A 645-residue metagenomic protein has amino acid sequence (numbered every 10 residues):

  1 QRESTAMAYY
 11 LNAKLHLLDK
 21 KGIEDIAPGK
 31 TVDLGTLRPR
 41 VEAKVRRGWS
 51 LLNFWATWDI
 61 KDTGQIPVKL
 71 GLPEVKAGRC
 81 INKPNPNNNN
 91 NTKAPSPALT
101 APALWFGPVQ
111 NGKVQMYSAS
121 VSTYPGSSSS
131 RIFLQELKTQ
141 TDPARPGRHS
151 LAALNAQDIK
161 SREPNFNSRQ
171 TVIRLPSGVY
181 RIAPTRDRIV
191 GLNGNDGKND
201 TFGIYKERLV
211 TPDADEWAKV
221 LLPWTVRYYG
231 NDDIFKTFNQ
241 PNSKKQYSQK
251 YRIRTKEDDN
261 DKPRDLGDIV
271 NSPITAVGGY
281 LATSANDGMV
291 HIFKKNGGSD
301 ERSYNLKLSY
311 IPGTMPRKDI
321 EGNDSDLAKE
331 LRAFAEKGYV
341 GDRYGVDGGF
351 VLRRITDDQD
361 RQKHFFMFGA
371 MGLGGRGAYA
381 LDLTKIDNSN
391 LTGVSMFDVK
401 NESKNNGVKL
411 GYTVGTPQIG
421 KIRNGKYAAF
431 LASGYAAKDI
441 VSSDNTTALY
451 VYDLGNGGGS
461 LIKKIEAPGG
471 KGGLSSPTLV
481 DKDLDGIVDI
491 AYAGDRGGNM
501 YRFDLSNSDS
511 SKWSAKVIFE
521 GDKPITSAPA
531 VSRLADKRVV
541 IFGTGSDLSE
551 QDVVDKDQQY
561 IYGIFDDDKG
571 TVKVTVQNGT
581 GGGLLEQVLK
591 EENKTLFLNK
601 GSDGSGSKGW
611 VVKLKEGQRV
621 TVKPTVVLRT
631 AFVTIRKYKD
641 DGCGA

Functional and structural regions predicted by a protein language model:
R2-A645: A fold-level detector for beta-propeller and closely related beta-sheet-rich head/sensor domains
